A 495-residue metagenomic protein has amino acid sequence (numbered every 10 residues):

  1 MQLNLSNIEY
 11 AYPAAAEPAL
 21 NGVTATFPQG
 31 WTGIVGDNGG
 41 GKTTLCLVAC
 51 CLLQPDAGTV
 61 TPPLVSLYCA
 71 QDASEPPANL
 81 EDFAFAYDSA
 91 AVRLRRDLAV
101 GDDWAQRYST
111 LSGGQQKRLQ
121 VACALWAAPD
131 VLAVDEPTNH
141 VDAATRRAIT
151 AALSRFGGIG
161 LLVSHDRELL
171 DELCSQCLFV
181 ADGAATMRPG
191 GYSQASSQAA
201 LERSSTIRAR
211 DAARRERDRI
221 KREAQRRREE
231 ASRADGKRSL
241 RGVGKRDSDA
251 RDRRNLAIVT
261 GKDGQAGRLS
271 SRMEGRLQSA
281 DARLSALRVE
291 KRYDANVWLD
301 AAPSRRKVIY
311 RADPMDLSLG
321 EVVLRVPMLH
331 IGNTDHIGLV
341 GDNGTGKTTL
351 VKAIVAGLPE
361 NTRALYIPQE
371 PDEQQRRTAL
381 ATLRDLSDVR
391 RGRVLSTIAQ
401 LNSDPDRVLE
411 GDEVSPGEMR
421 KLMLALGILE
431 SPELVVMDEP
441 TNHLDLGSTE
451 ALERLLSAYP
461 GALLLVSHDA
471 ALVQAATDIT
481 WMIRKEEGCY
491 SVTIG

Functional and structural regions predicted by a protein language model:
M1-A14, A86-R93, D97-R107, Q198-L319: Coupling and communication elements adjacent to P-loop NTPase active sites across diverse families
M1-R208, D300-G495: ABC ATP-binding cassette signature C-motif
